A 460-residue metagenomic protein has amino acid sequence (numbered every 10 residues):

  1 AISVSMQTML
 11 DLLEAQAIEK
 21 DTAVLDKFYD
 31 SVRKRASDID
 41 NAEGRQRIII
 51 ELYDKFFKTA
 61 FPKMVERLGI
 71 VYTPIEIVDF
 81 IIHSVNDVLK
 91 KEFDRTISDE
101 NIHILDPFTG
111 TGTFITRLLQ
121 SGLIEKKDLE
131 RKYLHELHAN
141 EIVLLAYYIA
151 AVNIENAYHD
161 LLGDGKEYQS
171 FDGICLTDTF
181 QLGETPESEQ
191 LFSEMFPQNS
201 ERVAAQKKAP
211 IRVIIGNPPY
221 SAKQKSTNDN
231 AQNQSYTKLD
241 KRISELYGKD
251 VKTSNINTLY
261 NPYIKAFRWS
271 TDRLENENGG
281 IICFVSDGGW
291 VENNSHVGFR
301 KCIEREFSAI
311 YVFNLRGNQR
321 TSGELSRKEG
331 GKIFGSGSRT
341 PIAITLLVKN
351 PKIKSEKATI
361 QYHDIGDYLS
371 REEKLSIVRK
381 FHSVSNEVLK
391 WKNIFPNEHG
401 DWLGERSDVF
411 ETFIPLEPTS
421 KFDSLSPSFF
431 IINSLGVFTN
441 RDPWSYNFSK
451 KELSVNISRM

Functional and structural regions predicted by a protein language model:
A1-F61: Long recognition/docking surfaces used for binding and targeting
I2-D11, Y72, I97-I102, F284 (+1 more regions): Short alpha-helical "patches" and their helix-cap loops
S3-M6, T22-L25, R45-I50, I115 (+6 more regions): Alpha-helix initiation and N-capping motif
Q7-S31, A151, R371-W391: Charged/polar, low-hydrophobicity segments characteristic of intrinsically disordered regions and flexible loops
L12, I77-V78, I82, N140 (+2 more regions): Eukaryote-specific, cytoplasm-facing alpha-helical/coiled-coil scaffolding segments in long proteins
S37, N41-G44, F93-R95, V143 (+3 more regions): Intrinsic-disorder/low-complexity, polar/charged segments
G44-R45, I49, F56-V312, S322: SAM-dependent methyltransferase catalytic region
D172, T227-N228, T253, W269-M460: Sequence-level detector for compositionally biased, low-complexity segments
